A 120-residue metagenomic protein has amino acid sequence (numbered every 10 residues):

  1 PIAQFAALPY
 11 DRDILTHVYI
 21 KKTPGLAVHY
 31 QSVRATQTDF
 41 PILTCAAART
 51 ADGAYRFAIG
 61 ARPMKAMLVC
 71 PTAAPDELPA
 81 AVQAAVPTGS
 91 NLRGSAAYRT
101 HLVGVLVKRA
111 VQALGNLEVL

Functional and structural regions predicted by a protein language model:
P1-L120: C-terminal structural segment of proteins
